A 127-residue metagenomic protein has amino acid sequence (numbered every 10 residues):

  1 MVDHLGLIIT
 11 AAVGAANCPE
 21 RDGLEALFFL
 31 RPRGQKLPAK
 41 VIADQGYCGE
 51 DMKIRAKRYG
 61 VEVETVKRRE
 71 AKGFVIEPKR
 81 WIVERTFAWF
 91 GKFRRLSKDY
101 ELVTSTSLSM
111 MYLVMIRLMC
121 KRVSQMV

Functional and structural regions predicted by a protein language model:
M1-E64, R68, V75, M111-M115 (+1 more regions): Polybasic low-complexity intrinsically disordered regions
I54-R55, Y59-V63, G73-V127: Basic, amphipathic alpha-helical segments enriched in Lys/Arg and hydrophobic/aromatic residues
